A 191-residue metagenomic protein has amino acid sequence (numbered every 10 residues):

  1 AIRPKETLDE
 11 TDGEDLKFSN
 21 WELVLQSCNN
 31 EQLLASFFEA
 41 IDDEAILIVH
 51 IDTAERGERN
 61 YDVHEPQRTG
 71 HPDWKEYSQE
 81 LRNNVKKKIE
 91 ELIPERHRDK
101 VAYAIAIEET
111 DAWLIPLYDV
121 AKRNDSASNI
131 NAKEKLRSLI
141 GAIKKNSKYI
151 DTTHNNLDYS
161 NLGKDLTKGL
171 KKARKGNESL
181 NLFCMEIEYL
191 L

Functional and structural regions predicted by a protein language model:
A1: N-terminal G-site helix/loop of the GST-like fold
K5-L23, S27-L191: C-terminal accessory helical subdomains adjacent to catalytic cores in phosphodiester- and nucleotide-handling enzymes
